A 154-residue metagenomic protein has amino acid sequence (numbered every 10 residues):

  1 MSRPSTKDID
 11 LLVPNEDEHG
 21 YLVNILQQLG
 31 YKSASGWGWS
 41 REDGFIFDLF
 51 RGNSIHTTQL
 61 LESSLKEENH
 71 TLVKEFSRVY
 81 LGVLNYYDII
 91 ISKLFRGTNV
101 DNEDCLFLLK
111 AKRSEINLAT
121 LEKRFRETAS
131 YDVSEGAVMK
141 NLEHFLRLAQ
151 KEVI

Functional and structural regions predicted by a protein language model:
M1-I154: Compositionally biased terminal segments of proteins
